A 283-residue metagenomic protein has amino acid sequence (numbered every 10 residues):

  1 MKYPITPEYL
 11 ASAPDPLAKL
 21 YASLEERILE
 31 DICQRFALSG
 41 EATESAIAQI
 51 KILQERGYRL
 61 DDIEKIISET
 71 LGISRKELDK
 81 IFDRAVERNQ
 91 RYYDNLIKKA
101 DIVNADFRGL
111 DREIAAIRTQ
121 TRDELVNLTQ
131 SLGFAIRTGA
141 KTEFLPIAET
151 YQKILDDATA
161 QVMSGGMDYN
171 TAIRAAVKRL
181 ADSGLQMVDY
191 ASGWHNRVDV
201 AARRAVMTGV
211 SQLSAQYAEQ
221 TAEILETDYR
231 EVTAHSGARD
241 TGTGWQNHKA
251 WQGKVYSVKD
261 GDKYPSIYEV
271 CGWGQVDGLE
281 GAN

Functional and structural regions predicted by a protein language model:
M1-S192: N-terminal leader/targeting and assembly helices and adjacent pre-domain segments
N196-N283: Acidic, glycine-rich two-metal-ion catalytic cores of nucleic acid-processing enzymes
